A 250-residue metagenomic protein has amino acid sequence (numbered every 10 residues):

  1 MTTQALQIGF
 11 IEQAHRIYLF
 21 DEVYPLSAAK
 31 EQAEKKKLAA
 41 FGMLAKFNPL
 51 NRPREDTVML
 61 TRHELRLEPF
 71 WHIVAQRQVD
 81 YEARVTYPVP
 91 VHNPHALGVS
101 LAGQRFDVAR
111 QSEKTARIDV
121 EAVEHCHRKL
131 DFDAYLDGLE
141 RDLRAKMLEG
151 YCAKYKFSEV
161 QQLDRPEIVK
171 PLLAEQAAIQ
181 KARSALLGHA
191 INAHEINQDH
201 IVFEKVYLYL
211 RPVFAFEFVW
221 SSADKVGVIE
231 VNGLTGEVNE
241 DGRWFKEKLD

Functional and structural regions predicted by a protein language model:
T2-S221, V226, R243-F245, L249-D250: Charged, low-complexity helical/coil segments in non-catalytic cytosolic or luminal regions
I229-E230: A residue-level detector for well-ordered beta-strand positions
T235-N239: Mixed-charge, glycine-accented linear interaction segment located at domain edges/termini
